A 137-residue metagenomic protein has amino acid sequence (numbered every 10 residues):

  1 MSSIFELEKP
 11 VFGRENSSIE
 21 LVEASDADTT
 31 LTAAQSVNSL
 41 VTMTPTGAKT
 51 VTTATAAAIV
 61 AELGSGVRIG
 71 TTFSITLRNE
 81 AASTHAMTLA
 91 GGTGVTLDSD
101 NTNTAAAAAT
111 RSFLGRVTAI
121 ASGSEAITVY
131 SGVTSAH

Functional and structural regions predicted by a protein language model:
S2-G91, T118-H137: Exposed extracellular interaction/assembly regions and N-terminal maturation sites
A24-S25, L97-D100: Short secondary-structure boundary micro-motifs
S36, T72, D100, A106-T110: Tight coil/turn sites that cap or link beta-strands
L63-S65, S99-T104: Beta-strand-rich interaction surfaces with strong enrichment in secreted/lumenal proteins
A90-D98: Short edge-strand/loop segments of extracellular domains
A108-I120: Low-complexity, intrinsically disordered Gly/Pro/Thr-rich segments
